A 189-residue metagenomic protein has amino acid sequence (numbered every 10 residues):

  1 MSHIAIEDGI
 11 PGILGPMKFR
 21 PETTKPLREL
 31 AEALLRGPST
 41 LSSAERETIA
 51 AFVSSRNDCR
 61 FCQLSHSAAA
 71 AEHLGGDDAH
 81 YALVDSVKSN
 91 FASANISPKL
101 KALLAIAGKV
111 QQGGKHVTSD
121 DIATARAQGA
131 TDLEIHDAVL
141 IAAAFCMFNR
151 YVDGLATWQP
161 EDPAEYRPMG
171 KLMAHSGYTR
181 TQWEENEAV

Functional and structural regions predicted by a protein language model:
M1-V189: Hydrophobic alpha-helical segments
